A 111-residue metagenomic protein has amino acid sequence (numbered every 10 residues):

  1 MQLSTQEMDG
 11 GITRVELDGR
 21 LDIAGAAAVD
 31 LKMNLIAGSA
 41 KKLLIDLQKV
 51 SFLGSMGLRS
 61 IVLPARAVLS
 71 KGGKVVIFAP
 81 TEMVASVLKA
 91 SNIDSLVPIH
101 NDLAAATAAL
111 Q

Functional and structural regions predicted by a protein language model:
M1-E16: Short beta-strand/loop segment at the start of cytosolic alpha/beta domains
Q2-L3, T107-Q111: Short hydrophobic/aromatic patches at helix-to-coil boundaries
D9-G10, Q48, A104: Conserved catalytic submotifs in the C-terminal HATPase_c
T13, A105-A108: A short acidic, often aromatic-flanked loop/helix-cap motif at beta-alpha or helix-coil junctions that lines enzyme
G19-L21: Conserved glycine-centered beta-strand/turn positions repeated across beta-sheet architectures
I23-V97: Amphipathic alpha-helical interaction surfaces in cytosolic regulatory modules
E82, A104-A105: Acidic phosphotransfer microenvironment of two-component signaling modules
P98-D102: Short acidic-hydrophobic, aromatic-tinged amphipathic segments that line or gate anion-handling sites
